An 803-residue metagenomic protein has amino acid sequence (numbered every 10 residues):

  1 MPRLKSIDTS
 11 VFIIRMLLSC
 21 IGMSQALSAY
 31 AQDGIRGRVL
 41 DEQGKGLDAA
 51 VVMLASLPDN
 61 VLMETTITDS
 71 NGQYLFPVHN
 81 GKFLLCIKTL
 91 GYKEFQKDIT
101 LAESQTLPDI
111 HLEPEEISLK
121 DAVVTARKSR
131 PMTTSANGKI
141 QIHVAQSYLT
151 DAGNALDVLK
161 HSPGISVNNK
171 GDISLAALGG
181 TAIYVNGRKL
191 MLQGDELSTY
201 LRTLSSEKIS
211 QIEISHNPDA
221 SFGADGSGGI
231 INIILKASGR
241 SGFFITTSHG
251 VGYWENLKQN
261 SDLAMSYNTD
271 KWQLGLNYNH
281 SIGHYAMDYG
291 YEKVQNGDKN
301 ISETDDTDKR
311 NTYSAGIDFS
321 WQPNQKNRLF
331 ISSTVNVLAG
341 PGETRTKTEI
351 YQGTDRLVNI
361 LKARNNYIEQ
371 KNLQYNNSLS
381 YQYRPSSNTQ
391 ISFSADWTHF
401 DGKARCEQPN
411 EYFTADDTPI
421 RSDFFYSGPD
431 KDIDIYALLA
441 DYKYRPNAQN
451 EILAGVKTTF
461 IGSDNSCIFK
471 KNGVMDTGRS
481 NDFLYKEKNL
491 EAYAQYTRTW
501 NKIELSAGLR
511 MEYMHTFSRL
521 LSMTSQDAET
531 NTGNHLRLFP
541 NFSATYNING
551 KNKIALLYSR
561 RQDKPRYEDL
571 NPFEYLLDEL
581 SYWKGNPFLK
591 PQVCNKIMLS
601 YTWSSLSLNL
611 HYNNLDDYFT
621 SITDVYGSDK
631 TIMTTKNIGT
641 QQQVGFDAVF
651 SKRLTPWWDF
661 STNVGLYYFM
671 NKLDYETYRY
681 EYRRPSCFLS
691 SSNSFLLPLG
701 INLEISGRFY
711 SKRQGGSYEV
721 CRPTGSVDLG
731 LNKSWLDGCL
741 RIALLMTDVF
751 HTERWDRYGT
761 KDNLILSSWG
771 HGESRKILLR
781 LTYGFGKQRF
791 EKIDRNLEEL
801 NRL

Functional and structural regions predicted by a protein language model:
V51-A55, K88-L90, T106-Y148, N168-K170 (+2 more regions): Short, acidic, small-residue-rich periplasmic hinge/interaction motif at the N-terminus of Gram-negative outer-membrane
L57-Q73: Short, acidic Ser/Thr/Gly-rich low-complexity loop/linker segments typical of extracellular and cell-surface proteins
L75-P77, A155, H161, R188-H216: Short acidic/polar hinge/loop motifs at secondary-structure boundaries that mediate gating or recognition
P108-H111, A155-V158, I173, L197-L201 (+3 more regions): N-terminal periplasmic accessory domains that precede and gate Gram-negative outer-membrane beta-barrel machines
A224-I231, G239-Y289, K309-Y313: Outer-membrane beta-barrel translocator/receptor signature
S314-L338, N366-L521, N547, K551 (+3 more regions): Face-selective signature of the C-terminal outer-membrane beta-barrel domain
K431, N481-E487, G533, Q562-D616 (+3 more regions): Outer-membrane beta-barrel signature, preferentially recognizing the C-terminal barrel domain of Gram-negative
N637-R713: Gram-negative outer-membrane beta-barrel transporters
